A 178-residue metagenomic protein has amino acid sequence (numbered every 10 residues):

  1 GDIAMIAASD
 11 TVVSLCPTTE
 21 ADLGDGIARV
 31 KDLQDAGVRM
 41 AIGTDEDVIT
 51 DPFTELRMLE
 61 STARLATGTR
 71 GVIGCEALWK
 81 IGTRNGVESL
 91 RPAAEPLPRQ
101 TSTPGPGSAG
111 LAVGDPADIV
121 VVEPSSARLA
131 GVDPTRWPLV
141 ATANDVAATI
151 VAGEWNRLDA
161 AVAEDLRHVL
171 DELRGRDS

Functional and structural regions predicted by a protein language model:
G1-A7, G24-L33, V48-R64, G82 (+1 more regions): Histidine/acidic-residue-rich catalytic or RNA/ligand-binding cores of hydrolases and nuclease-related proteins
S9, A36-R39, D145: A short helix-to-beta-strand connector/capping loop
V12, T19-D22, L65-D133: C-terminal helical cap
S14, L23-E55, A94, L111-I119: Short acidic/histidine-rich active-site segments
V38-G43, E60-I73: Short, flexible active-site loops
E55-L59, N85, D145, A152: Generic recognition of well-ordered alpha-helical segments
T101, P116-D165: C-terminal cap of metal-dependent C-N hydrolases
D159-S178: Intein/HINT protein-splicing elements and their conserved insertion hotspots or analogous self-processing inserts
